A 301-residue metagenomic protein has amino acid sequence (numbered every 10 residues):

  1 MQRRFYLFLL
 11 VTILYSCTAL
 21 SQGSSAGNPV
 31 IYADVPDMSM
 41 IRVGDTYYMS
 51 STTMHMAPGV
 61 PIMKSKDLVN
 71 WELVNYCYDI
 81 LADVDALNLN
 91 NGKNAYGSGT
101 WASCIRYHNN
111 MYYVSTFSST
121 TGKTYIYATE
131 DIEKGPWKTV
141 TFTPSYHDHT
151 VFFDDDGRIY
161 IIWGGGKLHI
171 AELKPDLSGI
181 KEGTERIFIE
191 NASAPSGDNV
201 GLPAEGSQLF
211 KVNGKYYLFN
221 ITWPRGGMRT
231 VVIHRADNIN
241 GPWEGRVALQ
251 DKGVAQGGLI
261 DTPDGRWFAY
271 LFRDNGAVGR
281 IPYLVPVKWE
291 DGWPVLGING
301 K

Functional and structural regions predicted by a protein language model:
M1-F5: Positively charged n-region of N-terminal signal peptides that target proteins for export
Y6-L7, D45: Sequence-pattern detector for short linear motifs and compositional/periodic biases rather than a specific fold
L7-S16: Bacterial N-terminal signal peptides
C17-K301: Carbohydrate-active catalytic/glycan-binding domains of CAZyme proteins, especially the secreted or lumenal ectodomains
